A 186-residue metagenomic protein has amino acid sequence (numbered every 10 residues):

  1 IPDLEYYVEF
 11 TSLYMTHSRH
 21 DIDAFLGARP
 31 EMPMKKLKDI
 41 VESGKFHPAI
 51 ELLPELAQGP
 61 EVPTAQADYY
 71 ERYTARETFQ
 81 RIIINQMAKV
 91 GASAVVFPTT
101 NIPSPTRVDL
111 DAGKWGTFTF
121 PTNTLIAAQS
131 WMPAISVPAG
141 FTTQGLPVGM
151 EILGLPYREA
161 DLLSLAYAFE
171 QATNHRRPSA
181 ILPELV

Functional and structural regions predicted by a protein language model:
I1, P33-K38, R177-A180: Flexible, glycine/charged-enriched surface loops at secondary-structure junctions
Y6-T16, P105-A112: Short glycine/threonine-rich loop-to-helix capping motif typified by GTGT followed within a few residues by an Asp-Pro
M15-R81, S93, S136-P147: Short helix-loop capping/hinge segments that flank enzyme active sites or metal/cofactor-binding pockets
D68-Y70, V90, S104-P121: Short, surface-exposed loop/helix-turn segments at secondary-structure junctions that function as lids/hinges flanking
I82-N85, K114-P138: Small-aliphatic-rich amphipathic alpha-helix that forms the alpha element of a beta-alpha
T99: Glycine-rich, N-terminal phosphate-binding loop of Rossmann-like dinucleotide-binding domains
Q129-V186: Structural helix-boundary/capping segments
